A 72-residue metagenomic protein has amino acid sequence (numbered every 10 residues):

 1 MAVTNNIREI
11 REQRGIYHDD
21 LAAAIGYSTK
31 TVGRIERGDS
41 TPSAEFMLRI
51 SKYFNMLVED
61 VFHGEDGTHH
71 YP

Functional and structural regions predicted by a protein language model:
M1-Q13: A short, Lys/Arg-rich alpha-helix, primarily the initiator
E12, A23, K52: Alpha-helical residues within the helix-turn-helix
G15-G33: Short alpha-helical DNA-recognition segment
G26, E45-D60: DNA major-groove recognition helix of helix-turn-helix/homeodomain DNA-binding modules
K52, D60-P72: Short, charged recognition helix plus adjacent turn of helix-turn-helix-like nucleic-acid-binding domains
